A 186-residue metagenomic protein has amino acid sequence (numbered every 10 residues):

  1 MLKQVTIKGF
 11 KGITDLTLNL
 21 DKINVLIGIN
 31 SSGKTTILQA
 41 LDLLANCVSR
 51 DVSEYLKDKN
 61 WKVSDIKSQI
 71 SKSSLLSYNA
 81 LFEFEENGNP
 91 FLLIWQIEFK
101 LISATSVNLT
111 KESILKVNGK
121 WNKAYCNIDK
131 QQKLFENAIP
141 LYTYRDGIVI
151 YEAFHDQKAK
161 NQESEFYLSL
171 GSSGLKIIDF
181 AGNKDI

Functional and structural regions predicted by a protein language model:
M1-T14: N-terminal pre-Walker A segment at the start of P-loop NTPase domains
T6, K22, N46, K67-I70 (+3 more regions): A structural signal for the main folded, soluble domain(s) of proteins
D15-D21: Phosphate-binding P-loop
L26: Hydrophobic anchor at the beta1->P-loop junction of P-loop NTPases
N30: The conserved Walker
K34: Conserved lysine of the Walker
Q39-A104: Conserved P-loop NTP-binding catalytic core
N87-I186: Electropositive, glycine-dotted interaction segments that contact anionic polymers or phosphate-rich ligands
